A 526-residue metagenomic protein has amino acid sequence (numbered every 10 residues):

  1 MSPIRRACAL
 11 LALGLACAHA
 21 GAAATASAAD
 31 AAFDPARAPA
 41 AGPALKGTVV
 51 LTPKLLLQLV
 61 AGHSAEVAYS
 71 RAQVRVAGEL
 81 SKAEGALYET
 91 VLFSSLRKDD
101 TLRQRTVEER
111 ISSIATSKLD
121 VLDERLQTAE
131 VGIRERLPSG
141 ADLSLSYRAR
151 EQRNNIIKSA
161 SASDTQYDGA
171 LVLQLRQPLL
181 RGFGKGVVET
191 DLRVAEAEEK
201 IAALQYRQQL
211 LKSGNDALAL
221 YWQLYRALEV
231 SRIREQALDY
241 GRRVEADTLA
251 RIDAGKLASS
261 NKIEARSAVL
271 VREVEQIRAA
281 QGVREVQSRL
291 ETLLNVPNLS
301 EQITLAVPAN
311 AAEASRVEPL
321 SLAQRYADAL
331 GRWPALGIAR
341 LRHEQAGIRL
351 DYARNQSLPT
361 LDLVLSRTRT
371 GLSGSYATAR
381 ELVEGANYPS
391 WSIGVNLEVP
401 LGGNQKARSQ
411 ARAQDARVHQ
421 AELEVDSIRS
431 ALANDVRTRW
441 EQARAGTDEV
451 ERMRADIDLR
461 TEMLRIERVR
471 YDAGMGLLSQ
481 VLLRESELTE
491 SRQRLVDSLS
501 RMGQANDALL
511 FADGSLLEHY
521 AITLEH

Functional and structural regions predicted by a protein language model:
R6-L10, A24-D30, P43-L45, D100-L102 (+6 more regions): Acidic, low-complexity, intrinsically disordered peripheral segments
C8-H19: Bacterial N-terminal signal peptides
A23-L126, L175-T190, V194, K256 (+8 more regions): Bacterial Sec-pathway N-terminal export signals of envelope proteins
A41-G47, S95-L173, V307-E318, D351 (+4 more regions): Small/polar, glycine/serine/threonine/aspartate-rich low-complexity segments that form flexible
A68-A72, V76, G85, P138-T165 (+9 more regions): Sec/SRP-type N-terminal targeting helices
A203-D328, Q442, G446, V469 (+3 more regions): Periplasmic alpha-helical coiled-coil/stalk elements that build and connect Gram-negative outer-membrane
G255-A258, L432, R439, E467 (+1 more regions): Alpha-helical heptad-repeat coiled-coil segments that mediate oligomerization/polymerization in large
R325, A329-T360, T368, R417: Long hydrophobic segments that form regular secondary structure
